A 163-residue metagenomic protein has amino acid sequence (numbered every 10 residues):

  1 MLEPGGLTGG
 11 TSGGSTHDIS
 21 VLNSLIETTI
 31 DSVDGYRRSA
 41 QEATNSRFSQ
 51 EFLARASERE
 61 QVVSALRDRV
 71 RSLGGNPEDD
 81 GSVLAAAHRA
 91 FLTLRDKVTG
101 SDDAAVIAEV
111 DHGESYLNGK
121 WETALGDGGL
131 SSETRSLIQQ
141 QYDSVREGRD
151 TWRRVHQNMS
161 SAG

Functional and structural regions predicted by a protein language model:
L2-G14, D18, S24, D31 (+5 more regions): Long, non-catalytic architectural segments outside compact domain cores
L2-L7, D68-N118: Carboxylate-rich helix-loop segments that flank metal/cofactor sites and access channels in metalloenzymes
G10-T44, A104-G129: Alpha-helical bundle segments that constitute or directly flank the non-heme di-iron/ferroxidase center
H17-L25, S46-A65, D103-E109, E133-V145: Alpha-helical scaffold segments that form or flank carboxylate-/histidine-based iron centers
D34-Q41, S64-R71, G75, L92 (+3 more regions): Charged/polar positions within long, soluble alpha-helices
A43-R47, V98, D102, G129-L130 (+1 more regions): Short coil/turn residues that cap or connect secondary-structure elements
Q50-A85, V155-H156: Conserved alpha-helical segments that form or flank metal/cofactor-binding pockets of metalloenzymes
G113-G163: Preference for long, well-ordered alpha-helical segments
